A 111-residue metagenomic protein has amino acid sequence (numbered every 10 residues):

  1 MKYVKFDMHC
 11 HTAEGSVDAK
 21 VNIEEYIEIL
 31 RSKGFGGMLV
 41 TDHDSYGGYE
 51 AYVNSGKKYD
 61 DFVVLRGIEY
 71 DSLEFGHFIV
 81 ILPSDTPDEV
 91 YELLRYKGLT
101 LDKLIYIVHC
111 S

Functional and structural regions predicted by a protein language model:
M1-E74: An N-terminally biased module of ancient metal coordination in phosphate/nucleic-acid-related enzymes
K2-Y3, E50-S111: Extended substrate/RNA-proximal surfaces in nucleic-acid metabolism proteins
